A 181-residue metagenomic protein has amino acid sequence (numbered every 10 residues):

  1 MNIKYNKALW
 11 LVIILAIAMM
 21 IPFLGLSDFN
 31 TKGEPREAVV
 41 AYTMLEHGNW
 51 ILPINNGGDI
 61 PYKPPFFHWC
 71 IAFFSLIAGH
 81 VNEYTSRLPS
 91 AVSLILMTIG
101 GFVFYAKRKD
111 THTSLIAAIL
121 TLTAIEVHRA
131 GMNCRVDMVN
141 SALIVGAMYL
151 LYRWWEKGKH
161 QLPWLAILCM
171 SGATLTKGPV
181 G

Functional and structural regions predicted by a protein language model:
M1-G181: Membrane-integral, polyisoprenol-dependent glycosyltransferases of the GT-C/oligosaccharyltransferase superfamily
